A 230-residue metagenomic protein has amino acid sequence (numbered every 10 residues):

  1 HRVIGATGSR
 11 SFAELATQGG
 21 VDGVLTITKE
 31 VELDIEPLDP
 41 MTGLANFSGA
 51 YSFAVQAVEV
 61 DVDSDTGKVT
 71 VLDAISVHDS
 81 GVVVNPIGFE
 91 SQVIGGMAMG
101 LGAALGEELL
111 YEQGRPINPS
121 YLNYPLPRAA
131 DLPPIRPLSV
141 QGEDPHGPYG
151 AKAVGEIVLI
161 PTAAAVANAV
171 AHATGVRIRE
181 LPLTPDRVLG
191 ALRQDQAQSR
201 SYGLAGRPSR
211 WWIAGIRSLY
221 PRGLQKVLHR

Functional and structural regions predicted by a protein language model:
H1-R230: C-terminal catalytic domains of large/alpha subunits in multi-subunit enzymes
